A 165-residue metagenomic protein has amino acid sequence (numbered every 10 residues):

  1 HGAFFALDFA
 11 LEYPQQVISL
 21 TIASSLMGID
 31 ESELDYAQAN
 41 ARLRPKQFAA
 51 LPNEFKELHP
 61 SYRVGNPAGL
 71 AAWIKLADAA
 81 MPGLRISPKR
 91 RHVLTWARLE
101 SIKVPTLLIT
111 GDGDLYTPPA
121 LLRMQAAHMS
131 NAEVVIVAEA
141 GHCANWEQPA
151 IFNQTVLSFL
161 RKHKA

Functional and structural regions predicted by a protein language model:
F4-E12, Q16-Q47: Flexible "cap/lid" loop of the alpha/beta hydrolase fold
L11-Q15, R123-A127, Q154, S158: Short, well-ordered alpha-helices that flank and scaffold nucleotide-derived cofactor binding pockets
P14-Q15, K103-V104, N131: Active-site acidic short loop of glycosyltransferases
E31-E33, K46-E100: Conserved alpha/beta-hydrolase catalytic His-Asp/Glu region
I102, L108-T110: Short beta-strand/loop motif that positions the catalytic acidic residue of the alpha/beta-hydrolase fold
V104, P118-A127: Short alpha-helix in the alpha/beta-hydrolase fold that links the catalytic acid
G113-T117: Acidic catalytic loop of the alpha/beta-hydrolase fold
A132-A165: Catalytic active-site module of serine/aspartate enzymes centered on a nucleophile-bearing elbow/loop
